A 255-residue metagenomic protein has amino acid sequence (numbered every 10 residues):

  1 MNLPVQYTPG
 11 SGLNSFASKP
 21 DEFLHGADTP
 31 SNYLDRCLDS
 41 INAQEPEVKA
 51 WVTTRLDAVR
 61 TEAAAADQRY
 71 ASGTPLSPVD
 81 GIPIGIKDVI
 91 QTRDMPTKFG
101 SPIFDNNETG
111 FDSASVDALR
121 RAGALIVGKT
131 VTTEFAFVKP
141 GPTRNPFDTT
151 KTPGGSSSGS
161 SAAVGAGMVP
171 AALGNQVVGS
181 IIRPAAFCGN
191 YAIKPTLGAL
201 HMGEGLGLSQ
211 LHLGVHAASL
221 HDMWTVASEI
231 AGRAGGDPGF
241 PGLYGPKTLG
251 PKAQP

Functional and structural regions predicted by a protein language model:
M1-T61, Q68: An N-terminal boundary/leader segment
L3, K194-P255: A short helix-breaking turn/cap at a secondary-structure junction
S11, H25, T54, S158 (+2 more regions): Residue-level signal for the nucleotide or nucleotide-sugar donor/cofactor binding architecture
A17, D35-L38, R60, A64 (+4 more regions): Predominant activation on well-ordered alpha-helical scaffold segments within soluble catalytic domains
S40, Q44, E62, A66-R69 (+4 more regions): Change "in soluble alpha/beta enzymes" to "in soluble alpha/beta proteins
A66-P83, D222, L249-P255: Immediate post-signal peptide segment of exported/extracytoplasmic ligand-binding proteins
D80-L211: Short glycine/serine-rich loop/turn segments
